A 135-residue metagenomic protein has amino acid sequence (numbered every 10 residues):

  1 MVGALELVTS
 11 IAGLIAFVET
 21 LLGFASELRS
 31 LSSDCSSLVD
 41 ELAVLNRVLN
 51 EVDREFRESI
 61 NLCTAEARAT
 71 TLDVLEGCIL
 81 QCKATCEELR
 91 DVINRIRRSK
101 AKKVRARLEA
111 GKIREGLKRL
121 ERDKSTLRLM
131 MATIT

Functional and structural regions predicted by a protein language model:
M1-T70, V74, L89, I96 (+2 more regions): N-terminal amphipathic alpha-helical segments
L5, I79, G116-L117: A generic alpha-helix preference that emphasizes hydrophobic side chains
A43, K100-T135: Regulatory helix-to-disordered linker/tail regions at the edges of structured cores
G77-D91: Elongated alpha-helical scaffolds
